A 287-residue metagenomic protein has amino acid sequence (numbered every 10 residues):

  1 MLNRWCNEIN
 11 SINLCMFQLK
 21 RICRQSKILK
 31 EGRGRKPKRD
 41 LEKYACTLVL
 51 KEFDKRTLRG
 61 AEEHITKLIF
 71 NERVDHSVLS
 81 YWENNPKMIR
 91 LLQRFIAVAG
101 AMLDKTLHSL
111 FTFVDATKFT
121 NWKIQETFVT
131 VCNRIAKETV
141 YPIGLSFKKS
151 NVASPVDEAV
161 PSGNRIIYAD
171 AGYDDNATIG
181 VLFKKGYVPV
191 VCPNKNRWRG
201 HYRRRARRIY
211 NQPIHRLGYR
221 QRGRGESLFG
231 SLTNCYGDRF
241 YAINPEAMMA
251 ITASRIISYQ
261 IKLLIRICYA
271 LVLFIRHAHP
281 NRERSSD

Functional and structural regions predicted by a protein language model:
L2-D54: Basic, short loop/linker segments at the boundary and entry of helix-turn-helix/winged-helix-like folds
G32-K36, K195-R208, I275-E283: Arg/Lys-rich, glycine/proline-spaced intrinsically disordered segments in nuclear chromatin/transcription regulators
K36-P37, E42-A45, L50-F53, R59 (+4 more regions): Polybasic low-complexity intrinsically disordered regions
L58-E72: DNA-recognition alpha helix
N71-I89: Major-groove recognition helix of helix-turn-helix-like DNA-binding domains
A171-G172, N176-G237: Helix-centered, glycine/charged polyanion-binding patches within enzymatic domains that contact phosphate-containing
N211, H215-D287: Basic, amphipathic alpha-helical segments enriched in Lys/Arg and hydrophobic/aromatic residues
